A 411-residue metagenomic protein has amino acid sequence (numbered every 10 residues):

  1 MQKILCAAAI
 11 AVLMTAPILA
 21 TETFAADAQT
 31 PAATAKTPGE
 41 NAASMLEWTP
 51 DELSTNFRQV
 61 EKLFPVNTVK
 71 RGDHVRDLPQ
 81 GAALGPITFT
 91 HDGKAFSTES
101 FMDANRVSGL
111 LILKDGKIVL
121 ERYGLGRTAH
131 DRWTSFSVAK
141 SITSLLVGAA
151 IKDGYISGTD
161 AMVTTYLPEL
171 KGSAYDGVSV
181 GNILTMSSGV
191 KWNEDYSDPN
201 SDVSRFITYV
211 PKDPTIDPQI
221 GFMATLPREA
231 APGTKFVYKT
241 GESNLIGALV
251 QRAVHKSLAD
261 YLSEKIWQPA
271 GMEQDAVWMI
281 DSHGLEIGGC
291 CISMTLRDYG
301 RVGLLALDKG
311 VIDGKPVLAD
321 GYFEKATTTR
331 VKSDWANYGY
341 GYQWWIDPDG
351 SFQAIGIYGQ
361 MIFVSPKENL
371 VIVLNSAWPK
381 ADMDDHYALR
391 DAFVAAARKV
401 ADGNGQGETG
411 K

Functional and structural regions predicted by a protein language model:
M1-E22: Gram-negative bacterial Sec-dependent N-terminal signal peptides
L5, E22-T128, I156, T185 (+4 more regions): N-terminal leader/targeting segments and the immediately adjacent pre-domain N-terminus
G116, W133-T159, I183, I246-V250 (+1 more regions): Active-site SXXK
G124-T128, R132, W378-K380: A short acidic/small-residue loop/turn micro-motif
A129-H130, D195-S197, S204-H283: Catalytic-site signature segments of enzymes, centered on catalytic residues
T134, D153-K191, T225, R252-C290 (+1 more regions): Active-site helix/loop module of the DD-peptidase/beta-lactamase fold, centered on the serine-lysine SxxK catalytic
E242-L249, G288-V311, Q360-S376: Active-site-proximal alpha-helical segments within enzyme catalytic domains
E273-A276, F323-V371: Active-site Gly/Thr loop motif
